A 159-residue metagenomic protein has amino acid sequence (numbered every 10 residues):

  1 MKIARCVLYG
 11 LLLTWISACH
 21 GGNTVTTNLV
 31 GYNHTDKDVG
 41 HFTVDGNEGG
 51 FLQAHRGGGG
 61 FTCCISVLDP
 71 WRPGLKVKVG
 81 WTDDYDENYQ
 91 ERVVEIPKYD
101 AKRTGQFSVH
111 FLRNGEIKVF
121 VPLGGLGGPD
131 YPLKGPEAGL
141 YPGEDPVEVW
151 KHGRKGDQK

Functional and structural regions predicted by a protein language model:
M1-L8: Bacterial N-terminal signal peptides that target proteins for export
L11: Flanking scaffold residues of small Cys/His-coordinated metal-binding clusters
T14-A18: C-terminal motif of bacterial Sec signal peptides marking the signal peptidase cleavage site
H20-G22: Bacterial signal peptide processing site
V25-T27: Structural beta-strand segments of beta-rich domains
L29-D38: Structural motif
F42-N88: Tryptophan-paired
T82-K159: Beta-strand-rich cores of mature extracytoplasmic or soluble domains
